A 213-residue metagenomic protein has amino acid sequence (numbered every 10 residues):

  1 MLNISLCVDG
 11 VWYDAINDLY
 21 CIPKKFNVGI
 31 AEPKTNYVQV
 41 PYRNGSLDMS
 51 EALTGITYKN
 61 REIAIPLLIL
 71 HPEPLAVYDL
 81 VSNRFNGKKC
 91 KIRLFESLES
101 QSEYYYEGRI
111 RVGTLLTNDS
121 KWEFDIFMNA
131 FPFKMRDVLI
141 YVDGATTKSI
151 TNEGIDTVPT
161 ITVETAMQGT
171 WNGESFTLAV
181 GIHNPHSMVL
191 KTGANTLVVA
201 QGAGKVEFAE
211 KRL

Functional and structural regions predicted by a protein language model:
M1-L213: Extracellular/virion structural assembly segments
